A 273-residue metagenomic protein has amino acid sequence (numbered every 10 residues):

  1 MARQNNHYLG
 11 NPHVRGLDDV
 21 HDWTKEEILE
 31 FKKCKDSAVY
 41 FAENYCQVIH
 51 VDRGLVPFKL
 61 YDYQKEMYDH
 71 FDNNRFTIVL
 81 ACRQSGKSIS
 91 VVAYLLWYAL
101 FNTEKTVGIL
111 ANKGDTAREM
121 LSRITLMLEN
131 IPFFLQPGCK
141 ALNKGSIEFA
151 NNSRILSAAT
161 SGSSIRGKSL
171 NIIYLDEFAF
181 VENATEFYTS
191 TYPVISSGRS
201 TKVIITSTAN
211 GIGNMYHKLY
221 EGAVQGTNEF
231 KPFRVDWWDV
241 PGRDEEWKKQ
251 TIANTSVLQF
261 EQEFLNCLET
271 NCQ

Functional and structural regions predicted by a protein language model:
A2-Q273: Phosphate/NTP-binding elements of NTP-utilizing enzymes
